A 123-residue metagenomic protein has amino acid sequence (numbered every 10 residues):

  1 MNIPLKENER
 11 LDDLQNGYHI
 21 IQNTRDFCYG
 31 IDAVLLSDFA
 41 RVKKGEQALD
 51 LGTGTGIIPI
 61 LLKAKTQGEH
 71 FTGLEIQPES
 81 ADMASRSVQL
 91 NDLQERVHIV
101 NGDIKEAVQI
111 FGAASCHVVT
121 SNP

Functional and structural regions predicted by a protein language model:
N2-K43: Class I SAM-dependent transferase core
N23, N122-P123: A secondary-structure boundary/capping signal
F39-S121: Conserved SAM/SAH cofactor-binding pocket of Class I
